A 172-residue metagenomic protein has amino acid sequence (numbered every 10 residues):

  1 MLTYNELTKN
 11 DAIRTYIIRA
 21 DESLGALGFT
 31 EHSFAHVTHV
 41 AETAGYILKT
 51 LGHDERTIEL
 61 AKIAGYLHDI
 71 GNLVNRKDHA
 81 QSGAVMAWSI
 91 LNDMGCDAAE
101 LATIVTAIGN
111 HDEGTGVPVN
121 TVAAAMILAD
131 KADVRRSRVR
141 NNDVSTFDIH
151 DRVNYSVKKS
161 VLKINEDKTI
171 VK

Functional and structural regions predicted by a protein language model:
M1, H39, L48-G52: Peri-catalytic and regulatory segments of divalent metal-dependent proteins
M1-I13: Intrinsically disordered, low-complexity serine/threonine- and proline-rich regulatory segments
D11-I18, R56-E59: N-terminal glycine-rich anion-binding loops that anchor highly charged ligand groups
R14-H39, G45, Y66-L73: Active-site flanking loop/helix segments enriched in acidic
G25-A26, H36, T50-I164: Divalent metal-dependent catalytic cores for phosphoryl transfer on phosphate-bearing substrates
I164-K172: Short glycine-rich, basic-tinged beta-strand/loop micro-motifs
